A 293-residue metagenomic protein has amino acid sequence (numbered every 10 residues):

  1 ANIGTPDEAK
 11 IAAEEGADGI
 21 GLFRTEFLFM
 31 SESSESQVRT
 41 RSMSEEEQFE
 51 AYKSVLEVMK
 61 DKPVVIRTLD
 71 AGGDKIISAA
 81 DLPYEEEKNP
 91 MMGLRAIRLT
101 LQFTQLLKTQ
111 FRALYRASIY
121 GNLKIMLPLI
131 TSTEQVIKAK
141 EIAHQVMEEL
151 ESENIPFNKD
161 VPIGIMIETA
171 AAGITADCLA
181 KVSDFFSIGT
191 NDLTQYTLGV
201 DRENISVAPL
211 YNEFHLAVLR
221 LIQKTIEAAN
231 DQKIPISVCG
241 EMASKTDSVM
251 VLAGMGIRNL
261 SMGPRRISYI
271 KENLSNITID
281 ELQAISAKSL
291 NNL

Functional and structural regions predicted by a protein language model:
A1-L293: Conserved alpha/beta-domain cores
